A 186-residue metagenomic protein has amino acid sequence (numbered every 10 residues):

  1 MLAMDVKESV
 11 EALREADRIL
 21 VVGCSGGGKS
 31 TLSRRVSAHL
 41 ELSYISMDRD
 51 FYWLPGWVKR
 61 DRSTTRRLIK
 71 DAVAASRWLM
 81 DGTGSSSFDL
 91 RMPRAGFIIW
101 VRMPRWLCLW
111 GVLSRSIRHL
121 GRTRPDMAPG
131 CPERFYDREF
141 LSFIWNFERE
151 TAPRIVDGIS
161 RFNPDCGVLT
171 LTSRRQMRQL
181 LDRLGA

Functional and structural regions predicted by a protein language model:
L2-R14, N146-A186: NTP-dependent small-molecule kinase module
A16, M103-T151: A glycine- and Lys/Arg-enriched "phosphate-lid" helix/loop adjacent to the NTP-binding pocket of small-molecule kinases
V21: Hydrophobic anchor at the beta1->P-loop junction of P-loop NTPases
S25: The conserved Walker
K29: Conserved lysine of the Walker
L32: Hydrophobic positions on the alpha1 helix immediately C-terminal to the Walker A/P-loop
R35: Active-site signature of alpha/beta-hydrolase-fold catalytic machinery across serine- and Asp/Cys-nucleophile hydrolases
S43-W100: Conserved nucleotide-sensing/catalytic segment adjacent to the nucleotide-binding pocket in NTP-handling enzymes
